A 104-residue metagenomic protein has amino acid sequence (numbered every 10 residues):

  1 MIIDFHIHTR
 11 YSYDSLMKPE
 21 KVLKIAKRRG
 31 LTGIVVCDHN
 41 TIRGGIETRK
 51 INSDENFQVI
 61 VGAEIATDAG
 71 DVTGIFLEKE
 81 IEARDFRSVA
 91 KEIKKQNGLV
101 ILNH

Functional and structural regions predicted by a protein language model:
M1-L99, N103: A metal-dependent hydrolase metal-coordination microenvironment
